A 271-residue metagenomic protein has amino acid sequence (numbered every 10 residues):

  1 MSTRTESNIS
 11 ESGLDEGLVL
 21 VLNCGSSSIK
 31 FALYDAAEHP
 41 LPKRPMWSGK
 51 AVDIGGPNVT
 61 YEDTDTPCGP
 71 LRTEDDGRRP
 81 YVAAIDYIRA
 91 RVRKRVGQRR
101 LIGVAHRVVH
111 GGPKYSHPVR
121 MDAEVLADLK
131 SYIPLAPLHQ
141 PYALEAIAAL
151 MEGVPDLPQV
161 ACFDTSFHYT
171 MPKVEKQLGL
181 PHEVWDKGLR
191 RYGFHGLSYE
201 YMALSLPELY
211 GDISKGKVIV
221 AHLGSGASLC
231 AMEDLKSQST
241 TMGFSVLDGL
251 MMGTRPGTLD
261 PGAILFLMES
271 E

Functional and structural regions predicted by a protein language model:
E6-I9, G13-D15, Y142-E152, L197-V218: Conserved phosphate-binding catalytic cores of ATP/NTP-utilizing and phosphoryl-transfer enzymes
V19-V21, S28-R78: Short glycine-rich, Thr/Ser-proximal phosphate-binding strand/loop in the N-terminal lobe of ATP-dependent enzymes
S26, R79-A83, R120, E124 (+5 more regions): Conserved active-site and cofactor/substrate-binding residues in soluble primary-metabolism enzymes
G55-I102, A146-A148: Conserved active-site "lid/cap" helical segment
V92-H139, P158-V160, F167-E175: Short beta-strand-loop/turn "lid" adjacent to the catalytic site in phosphate-handling enzymes
H106, P137-Q140, P158-F163, I219-A221 (+2 more regions): General beta-strand structural signal in soluble alpha/beta enzymes
F167-S270: Glycine-rich phosphate-binding loop of actin/hexokinase-like ATP-binding domains
